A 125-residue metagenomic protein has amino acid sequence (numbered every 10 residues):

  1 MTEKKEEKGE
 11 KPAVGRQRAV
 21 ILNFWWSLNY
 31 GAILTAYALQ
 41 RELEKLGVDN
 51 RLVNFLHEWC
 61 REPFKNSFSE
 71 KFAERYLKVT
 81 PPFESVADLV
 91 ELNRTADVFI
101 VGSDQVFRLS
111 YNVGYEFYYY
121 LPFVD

Functional and structural regions predicted by a protein language model:
M1-R18, L22, K45: Non-catalytic N-terminal targeting/anchoring module and adjacent flexible stem/linker that precedes the structured
Q17-Y30, L34-D125: Aromatic- and Gly/Pro-rich donor/ligand-binding loops that form nucleotide- or phosphate-bearing donor binding pockets
